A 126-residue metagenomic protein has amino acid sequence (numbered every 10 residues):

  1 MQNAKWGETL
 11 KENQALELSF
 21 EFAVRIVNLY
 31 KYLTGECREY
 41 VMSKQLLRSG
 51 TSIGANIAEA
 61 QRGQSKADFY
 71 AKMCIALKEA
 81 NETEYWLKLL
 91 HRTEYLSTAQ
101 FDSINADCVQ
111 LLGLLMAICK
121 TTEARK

Functional and structural regions predicted by a protein language model:
M1-E59, G63-K126: Short, C-terminally biased terminal segments at protein or domain edges
